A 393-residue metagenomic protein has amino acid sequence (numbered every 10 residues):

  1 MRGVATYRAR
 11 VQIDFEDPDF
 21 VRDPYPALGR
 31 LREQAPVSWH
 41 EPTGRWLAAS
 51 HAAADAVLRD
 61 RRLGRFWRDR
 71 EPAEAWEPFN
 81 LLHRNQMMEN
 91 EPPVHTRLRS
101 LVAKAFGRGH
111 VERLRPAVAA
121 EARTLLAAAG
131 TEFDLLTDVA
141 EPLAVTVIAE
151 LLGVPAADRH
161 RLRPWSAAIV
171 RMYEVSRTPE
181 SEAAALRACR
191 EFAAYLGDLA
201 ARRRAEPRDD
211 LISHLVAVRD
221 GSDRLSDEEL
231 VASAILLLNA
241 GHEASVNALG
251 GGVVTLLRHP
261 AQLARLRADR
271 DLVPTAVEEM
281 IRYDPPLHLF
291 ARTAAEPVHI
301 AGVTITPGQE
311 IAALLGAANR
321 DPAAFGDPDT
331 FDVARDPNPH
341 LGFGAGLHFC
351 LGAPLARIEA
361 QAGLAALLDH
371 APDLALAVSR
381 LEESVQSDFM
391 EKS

Functional and structural regions predicted by a protein language model:
M1-S393: Cytochrome P450
